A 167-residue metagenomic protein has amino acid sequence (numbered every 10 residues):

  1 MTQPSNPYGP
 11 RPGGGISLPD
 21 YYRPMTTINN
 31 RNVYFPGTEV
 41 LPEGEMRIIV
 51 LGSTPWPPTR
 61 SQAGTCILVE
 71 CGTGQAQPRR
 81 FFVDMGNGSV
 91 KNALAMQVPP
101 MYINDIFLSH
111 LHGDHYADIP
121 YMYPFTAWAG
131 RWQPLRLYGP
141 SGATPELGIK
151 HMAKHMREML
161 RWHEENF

Functional and structural regions predicted by a protein language model:
M1-F167: Binuclear metal-dependent hydrolase catalytic cores
